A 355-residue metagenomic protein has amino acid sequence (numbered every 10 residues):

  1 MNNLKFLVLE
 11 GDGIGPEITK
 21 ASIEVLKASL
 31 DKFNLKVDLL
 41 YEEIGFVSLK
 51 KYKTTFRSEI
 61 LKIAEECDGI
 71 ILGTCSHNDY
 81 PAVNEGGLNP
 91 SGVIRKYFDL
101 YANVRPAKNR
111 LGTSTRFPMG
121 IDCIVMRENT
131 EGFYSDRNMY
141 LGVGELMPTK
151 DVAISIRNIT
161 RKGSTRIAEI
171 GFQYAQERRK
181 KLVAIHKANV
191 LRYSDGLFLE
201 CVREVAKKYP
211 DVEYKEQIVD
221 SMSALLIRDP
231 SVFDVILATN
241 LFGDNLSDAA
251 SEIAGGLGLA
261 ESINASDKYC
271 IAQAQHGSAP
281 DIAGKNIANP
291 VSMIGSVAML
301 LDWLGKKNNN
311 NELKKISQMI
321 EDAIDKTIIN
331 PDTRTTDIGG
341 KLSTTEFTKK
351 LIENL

Functional and structural regions predicted by a protein language model:
M1-L7: Extreme N-terminal starter segment of soluble prokaryotic enzymes
L7-E24, A28-L30, E145-D220, V232: Glycine-rich phosphate/diphosphate-binding loop of Rossmann-like nucleotide-binding domains
D12-G15, D68, M126, G171 (+5 more regions): Buried hydrophobic positions in well-ordered alpha/beta secondary-structure cores of metabolic enzymes
N34-S58, L226: N-terminal beta-loop-helix "entrance" segment that forms/cooperates in small-molecule cofactor or anionic ligand
G45, Q217-A224: Short acidic loop-to-helix transition motifs that present clustered carboxylates
F46-S48, L100, L226-P331: Glycine-rich phosphate/nucleotide-binding loop
L49-L146, A153-I154, L241: N-terminal glycine-rich phosphate/adenylate-binding segment common to multiple enzyme folds
E66, D136-R178, L182, A188-V190 (+2 more regions): Glycine-rich phosphate/pyrophosphate-binding loop and the adjoining helix
